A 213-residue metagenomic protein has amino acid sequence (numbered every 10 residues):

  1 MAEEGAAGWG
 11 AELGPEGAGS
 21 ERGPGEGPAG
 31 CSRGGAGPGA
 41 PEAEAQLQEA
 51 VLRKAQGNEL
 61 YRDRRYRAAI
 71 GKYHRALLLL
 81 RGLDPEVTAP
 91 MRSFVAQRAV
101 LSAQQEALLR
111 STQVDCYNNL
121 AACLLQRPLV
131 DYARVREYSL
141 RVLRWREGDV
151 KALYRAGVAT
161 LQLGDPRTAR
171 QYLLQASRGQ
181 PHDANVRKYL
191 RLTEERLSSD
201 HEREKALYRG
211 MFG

Functional and structural regions predicted by a protein language model:
G5, D131-E137, E194, S199-G213: Intrinsically disordered, low-complexity, charge-biased linker/tail regions
D63, R127-L129, L163, L197: Structural motif corresponding to the intra-repeat A-B loop/turn of tetratricopeptide repeats
Y66-R67, V130-Y132, P166: TPR-repeat structural position
L79-A152: Alpha-helical adaptor scaffolds
L83-V87, V150-K151, G179-L192, H201-E202: Boundary/linker segments of alpha-helical solenoid repeat arrays
